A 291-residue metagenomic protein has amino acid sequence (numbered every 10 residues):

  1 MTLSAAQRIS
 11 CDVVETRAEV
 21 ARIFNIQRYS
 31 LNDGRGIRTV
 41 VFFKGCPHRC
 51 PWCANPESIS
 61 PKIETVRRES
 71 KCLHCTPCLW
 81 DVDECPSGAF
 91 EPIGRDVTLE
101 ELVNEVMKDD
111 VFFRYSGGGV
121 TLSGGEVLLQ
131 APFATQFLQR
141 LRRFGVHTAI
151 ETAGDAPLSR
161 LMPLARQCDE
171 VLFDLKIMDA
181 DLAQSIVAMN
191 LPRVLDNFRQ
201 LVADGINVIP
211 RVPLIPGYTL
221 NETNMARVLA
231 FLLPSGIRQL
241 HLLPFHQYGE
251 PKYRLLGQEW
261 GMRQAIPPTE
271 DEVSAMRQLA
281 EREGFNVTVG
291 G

Functional and structural regions predicted by a protein language model:
M1-H74, P86-G94, K108, F112-R114: N-terminal [4Fe-4S]-dependent radical SAM core
M1-R35, L214-G291: Auxiliary Fe-S-binding modules of radical SAM enzymes
K44-G45, T76, G124, T152 (+2 more regions): Conserved residues at beta->alpha junctions
E64, G94, E126, I186 (+2 more regions): Pocket-edge positions in alpha/beta enzyme catalytic cores
V97: Active-site anion-handling motifs in enzyme catalytic cores
E100-V103, M107-L255: Conserved AdoMet/S-adenosylmethionine-binding subsite of the radical SAM
